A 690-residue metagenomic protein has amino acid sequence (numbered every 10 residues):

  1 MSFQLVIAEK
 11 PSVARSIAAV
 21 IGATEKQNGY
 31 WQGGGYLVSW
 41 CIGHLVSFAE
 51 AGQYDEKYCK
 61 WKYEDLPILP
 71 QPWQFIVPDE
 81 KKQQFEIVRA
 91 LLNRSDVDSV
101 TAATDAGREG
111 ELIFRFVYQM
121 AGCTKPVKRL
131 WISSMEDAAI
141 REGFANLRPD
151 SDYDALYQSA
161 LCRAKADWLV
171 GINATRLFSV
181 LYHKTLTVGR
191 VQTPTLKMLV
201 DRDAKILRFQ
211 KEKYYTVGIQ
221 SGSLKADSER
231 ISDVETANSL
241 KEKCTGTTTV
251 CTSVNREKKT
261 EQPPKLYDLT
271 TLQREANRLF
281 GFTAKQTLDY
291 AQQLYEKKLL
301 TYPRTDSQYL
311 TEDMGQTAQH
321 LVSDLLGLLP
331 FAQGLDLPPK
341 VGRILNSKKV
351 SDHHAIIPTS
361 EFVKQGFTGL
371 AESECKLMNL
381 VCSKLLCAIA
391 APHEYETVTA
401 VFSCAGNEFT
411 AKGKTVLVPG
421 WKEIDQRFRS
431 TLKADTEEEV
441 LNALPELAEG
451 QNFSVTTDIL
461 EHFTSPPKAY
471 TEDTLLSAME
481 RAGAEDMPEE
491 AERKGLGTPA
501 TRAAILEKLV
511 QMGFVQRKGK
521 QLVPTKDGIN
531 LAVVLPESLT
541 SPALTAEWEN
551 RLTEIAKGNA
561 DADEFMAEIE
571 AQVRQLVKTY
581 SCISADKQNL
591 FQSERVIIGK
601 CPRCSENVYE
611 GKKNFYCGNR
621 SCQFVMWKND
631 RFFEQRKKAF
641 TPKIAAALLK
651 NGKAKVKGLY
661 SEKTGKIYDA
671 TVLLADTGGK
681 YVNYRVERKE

Functional and structural regions predicted by a protein language model:
M1-A164, W168, P466: Intrinsically disordered, low-complexity regulatory segments
S2-L5, A103-A106, H183-T185, R256-K265 (+3 more regions): Conserved short loop/turn motifs at secondary-structure junctions
S2-L5, L92, T175, R208 (+2 more regions): Basic, low-complexity terminal or inter-domain segments flanking catalytic cores
P11-A18, G35-V38, I42, P78-R89 (+18 more regions): Amphipathic alpha-helical transducer elements in NTP-driven molecular machines
W73, S95, D137-S221, R256-T260: C-terminal or mid-to-C-terminal helical accessory/interaction module adjacent to the motor/catalytic core
K225, N255-R256, L326: Phosphate-rich ligand and nucleic-acid binding surfaces
V234-Y267, Q273, A543: Metal- or metallocofactor-binding catalytic centers and their adjacent structured scaffolds across diverse enzyme
